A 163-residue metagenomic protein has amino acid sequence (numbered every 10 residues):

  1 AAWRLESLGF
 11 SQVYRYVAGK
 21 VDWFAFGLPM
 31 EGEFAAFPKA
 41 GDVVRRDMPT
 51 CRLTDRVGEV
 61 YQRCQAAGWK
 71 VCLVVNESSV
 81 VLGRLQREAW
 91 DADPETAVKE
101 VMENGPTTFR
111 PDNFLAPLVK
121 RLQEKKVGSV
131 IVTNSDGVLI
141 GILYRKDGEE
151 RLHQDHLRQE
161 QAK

Functional and structural regions predicted by a protein language model:
A1-L8, C64, S79, W90 (+2 more regions): Hydrophobic structural patches
A1-T50, K146, R151-K163: Rhodanese-like catalytic fold shared by cysteine-dependent sulfurtransferases and DSP/PTP-type phosphatases
Y16-A18, M48, V57, V81 (+3 more regions): Short glycine/proline-centered loop/turn elements that form peptide/ligand docking sites
K20, G27, V98-K99, P106: Generic secondary-structure boundary/loop-capping signal
D22-F24, L82, A97, V119 (+2 more regions): Short secondary-structure boundary/hinge segments and terminal tails
F34-R45, C51-R52, R56-N104, V127: Soluble cytosolic regulatory domains appended to membrane proteins
T50-W69, V75-N76, T108-V127, I131-D136 (+1 more regions): The conserved cystathionine-beta-synthase
L82-Q86, I140-E149: Short hydrophobic beta-strand motif reused across regulatory alpha/beta modules
